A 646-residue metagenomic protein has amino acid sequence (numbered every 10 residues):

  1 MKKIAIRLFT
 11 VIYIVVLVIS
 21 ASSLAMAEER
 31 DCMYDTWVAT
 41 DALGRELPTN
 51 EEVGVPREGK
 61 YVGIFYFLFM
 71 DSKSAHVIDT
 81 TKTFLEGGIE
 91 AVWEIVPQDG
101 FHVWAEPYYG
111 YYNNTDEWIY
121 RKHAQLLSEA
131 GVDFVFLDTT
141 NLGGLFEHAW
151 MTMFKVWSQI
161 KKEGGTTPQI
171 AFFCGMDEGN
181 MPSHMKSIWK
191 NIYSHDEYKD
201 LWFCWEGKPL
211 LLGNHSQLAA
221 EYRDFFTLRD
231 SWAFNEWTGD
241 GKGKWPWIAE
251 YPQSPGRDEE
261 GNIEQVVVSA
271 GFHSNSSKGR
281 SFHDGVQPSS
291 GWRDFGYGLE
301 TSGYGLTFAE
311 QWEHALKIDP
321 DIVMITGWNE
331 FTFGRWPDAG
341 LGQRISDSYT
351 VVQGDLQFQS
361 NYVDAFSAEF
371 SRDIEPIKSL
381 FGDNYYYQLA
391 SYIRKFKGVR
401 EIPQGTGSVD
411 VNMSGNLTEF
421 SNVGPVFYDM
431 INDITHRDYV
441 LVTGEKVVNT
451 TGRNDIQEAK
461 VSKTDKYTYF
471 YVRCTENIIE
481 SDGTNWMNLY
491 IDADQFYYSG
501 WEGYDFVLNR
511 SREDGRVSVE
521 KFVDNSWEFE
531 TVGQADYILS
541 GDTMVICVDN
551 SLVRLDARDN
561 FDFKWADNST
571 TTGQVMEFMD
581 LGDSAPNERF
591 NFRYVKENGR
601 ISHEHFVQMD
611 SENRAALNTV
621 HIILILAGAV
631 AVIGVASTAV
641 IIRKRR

Functional and structural regions predicted by a protein language model:
E28-D71, D200-W202, A219-R223, T227 (+2 more regions): N-terminal module-boundary/linker segments of secreted carbohydrate-active enzymes
E46-T152, T326-G327, F331-I374: N-terminal carbohydrate-binding/catalytic regions of secreted carbohydrate-active enzymes
T49, V53-S74, P209-T307, E313-M324: Aromatic-lined glycan-binding groove of carbohydrate-active enzymes
R57-G63, A130-V135, E163-I170, Y198-L201 (+3 more regions): Loop/turn elements at helix/coil->beta-strand transitions in domains of secreted/extracellular proteins
Q159-I160, P337-L417: Aromatic-rich peripheral "rim/lid" segments of glycoside hydrolase catalytic domains that contact and position glycan
P403-S414, S421, Y490-D514, G541 (+1 more regions): Acidic/polar low-complexity flexible segments
V411-S518, W565-E577: Surface-exposed, glycine/proline- and aromatic-rich loop segments on solvent-exposed faces across compartments
I633-R646: C-terminal membrane-anchoring or membrane-association module
